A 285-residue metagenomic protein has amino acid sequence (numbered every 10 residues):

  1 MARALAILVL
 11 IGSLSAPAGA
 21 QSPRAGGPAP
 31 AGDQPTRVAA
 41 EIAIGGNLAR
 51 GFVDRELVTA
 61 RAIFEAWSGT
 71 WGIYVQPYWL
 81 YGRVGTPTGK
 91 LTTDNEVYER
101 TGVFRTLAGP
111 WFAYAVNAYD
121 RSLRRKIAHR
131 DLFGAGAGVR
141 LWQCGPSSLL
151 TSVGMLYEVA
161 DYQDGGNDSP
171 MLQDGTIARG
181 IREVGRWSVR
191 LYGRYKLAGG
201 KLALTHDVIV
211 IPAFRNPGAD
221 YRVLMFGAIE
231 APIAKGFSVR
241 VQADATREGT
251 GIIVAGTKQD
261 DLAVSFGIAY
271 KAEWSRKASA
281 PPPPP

Functional and structural regions predicted by a protein language model:
A20-G72: Short glycine/proline- and aromatic-enriched beta-strand/turn motifs that initiate or cap beta-hairpins
T36-V38, D54-V58, T93-V97, H129-F133 (+4 more regions): Residues that define the transmembrane beta-barrel architecture of outer-membrane proteins
V38, G69-V75, G109-A113, G145-L149 (+3 more regions): Repeated loop/turn-to-beta-strand initiation elements of outer-membrane beta-barrel proteins
I42-L48, V75-Y81, A115-Y119, A135 (+4 more regions): Transmembrane beta-barrel strands of outer-membrane/channel proteins
I44-G46, A60-A66, T101-R105, A135-V139 (+6 more regions): Residues on the lipid-exposed face of transmembrane beta-strands in outer-membrane beta-barrel proteins
N47-A49, G85-G89, Y119-R124, G138 (+3 more regions): Extracellular loop and loop/strand-boundary signature of outer-membrane beta-barrel proteins
P146-S238: Outer-membrane beta-barrel transmembrane domain signature
D260-P285: Outer-membrane beta-barrel "beta-signal"
